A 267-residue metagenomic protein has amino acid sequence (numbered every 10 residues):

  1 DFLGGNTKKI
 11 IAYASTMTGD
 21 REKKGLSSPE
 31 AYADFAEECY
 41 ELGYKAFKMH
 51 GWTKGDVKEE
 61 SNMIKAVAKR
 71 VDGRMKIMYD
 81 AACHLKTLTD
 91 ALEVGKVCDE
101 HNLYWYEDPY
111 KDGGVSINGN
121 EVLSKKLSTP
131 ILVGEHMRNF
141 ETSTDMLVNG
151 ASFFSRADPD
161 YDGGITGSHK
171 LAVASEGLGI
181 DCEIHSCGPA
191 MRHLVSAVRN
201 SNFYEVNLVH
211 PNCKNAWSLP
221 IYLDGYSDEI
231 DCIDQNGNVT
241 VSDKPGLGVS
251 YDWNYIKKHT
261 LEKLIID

Functional and structural regions predicted by a protein language model:
D1-M78, A82-H84, T89-E100, L223-D267: N-terminal capping/lid subdomain adjacent to the active-site entrance of alpha/beta enzymes
A12-S15, K45-M49, M75-A81, Y106-E107 (+4 more regions): Hydrophobic faces of well-ordered beta-strands that scaffold small-molecule active sites in alpha/beta enzyme cores
Y32-F35, S61-N62, T87, E107-D112 (+2 more regions): Short low-complexity stretches enriched in small and charged residues
F47, D80, Y106, M146 (+3 more regions): Conserved, mostly hydrophobic/aromatic
G51, A82-L85, Y110-K111, R138 (+1 more regions): Short, glycine/acidic-enriched loop or turn micro-motifs at the edges of active sites
T53, L103-Y110: Glycine/Thr-rich beta-alpha phosphate-binding loop at enzyme active sites
K96, N102, G113-N238: Shared catalytic-loop signature of beta/alpha-barrel
